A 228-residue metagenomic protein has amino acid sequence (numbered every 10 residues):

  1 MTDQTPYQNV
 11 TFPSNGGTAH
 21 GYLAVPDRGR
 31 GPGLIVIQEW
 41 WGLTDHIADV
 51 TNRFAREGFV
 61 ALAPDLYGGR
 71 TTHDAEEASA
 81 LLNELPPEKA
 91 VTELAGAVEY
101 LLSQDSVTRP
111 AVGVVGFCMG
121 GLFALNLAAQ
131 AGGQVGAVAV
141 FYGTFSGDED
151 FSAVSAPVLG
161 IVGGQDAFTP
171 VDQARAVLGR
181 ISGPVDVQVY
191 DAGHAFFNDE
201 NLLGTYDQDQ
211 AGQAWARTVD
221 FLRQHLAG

Functional and structural regions predicted by a protein language model:
Y7-V107, F197-E200: Serine-hydrolase catalytic machinery in alpha/beta-hydrolase-like enzymes
S106-F117: Alpha/beta-hydrolase fold nucleophile elbow
G116-G120, A124: Gly/Ala-rich beta-loop-alpha elbow adjacent to hydrolase catalytic centers
G133-G143: A conserved short beta-strand
V154, G160-V162: Short beta-strand/loop motif that positions the catalytic acidic residue of the alpha/beta-hydrolase fold
Q165-T169: Acidic catalytic loop of the alpha/beta-hydrolase fold
P170-G179: Short alpha-helix in the alpha/beta-hydrolase fold that links the catalytic acid
P184-G228: C-terminal catalytic histidine-bearing segment of alpha/beta-hydrolase fold enzymes
